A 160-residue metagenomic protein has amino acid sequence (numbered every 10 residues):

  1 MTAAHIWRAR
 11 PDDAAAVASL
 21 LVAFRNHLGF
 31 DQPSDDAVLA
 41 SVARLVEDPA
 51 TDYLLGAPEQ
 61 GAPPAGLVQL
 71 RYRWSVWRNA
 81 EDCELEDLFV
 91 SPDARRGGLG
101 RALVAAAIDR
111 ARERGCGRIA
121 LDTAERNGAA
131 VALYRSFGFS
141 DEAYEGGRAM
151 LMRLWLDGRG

Functional and structural regions predicted by a protein language model:
M1-T2, W7: Short, low-complexity N-terminal intrinsically disordered segments enriched in polar/charged residues
A3, G117-G160: C-terminal "cap" of GNAT-fold acetyltransferases
R8-A80, E86, S91, V104 (+3 more regions): Acetyl-CoA-dependent GNAT
A80, G98, A129: Residues that form or flank phosphate/diphosphate-binding pockets in enzymes that use nucleotide phosphates
V90, R96-D109, A132-S136: Conserved acetyl-CoA-binding loop-helix of GNAT-fold acetyltransferases
G97, R114-G117: Short coil/turn segments at alpha/beta junctions that flank glycine-rich nucleotide-binding fingerprints
